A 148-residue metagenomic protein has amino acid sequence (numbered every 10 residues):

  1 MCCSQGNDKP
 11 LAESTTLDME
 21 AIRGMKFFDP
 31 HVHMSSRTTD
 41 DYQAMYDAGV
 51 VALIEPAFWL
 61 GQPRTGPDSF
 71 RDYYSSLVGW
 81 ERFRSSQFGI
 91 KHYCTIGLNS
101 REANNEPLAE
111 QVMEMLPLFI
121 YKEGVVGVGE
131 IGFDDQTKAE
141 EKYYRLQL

Functional and structural regions predicted by a protein language model:
C2-L148: Mid-domain alpha/beta scaffold segments of enzyme catalytic cores
